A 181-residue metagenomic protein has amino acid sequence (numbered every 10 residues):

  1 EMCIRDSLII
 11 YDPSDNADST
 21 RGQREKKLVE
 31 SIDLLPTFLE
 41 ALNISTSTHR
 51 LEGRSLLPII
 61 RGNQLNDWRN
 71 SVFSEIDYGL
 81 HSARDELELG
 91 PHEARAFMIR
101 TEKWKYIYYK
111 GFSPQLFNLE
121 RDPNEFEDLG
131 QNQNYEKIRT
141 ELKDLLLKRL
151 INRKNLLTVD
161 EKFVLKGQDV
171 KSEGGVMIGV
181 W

Functional and structural regions predicted by a protein language model:
E1, R5-W68, S74-E75: Substrate-binding rim/cap in mid-to-C-terminal beta-strand-loop elements of soluble/periplasmic
D15, L65-N66, K105, Y135 (+2 more regions): A general structural signal for well-ordered secondary-structure junctions
Q23-E25, D128-Q133: Short histidine-centered catalytic/ligand-binding loop motif
V29-P36, L51-R54, E93, T101 (+5 more regions): A structural signal for well-ordered alpha-helical segments within the folded catalytic domains of diverse enzymes
L34, L80, Q131-W181: Long, internal low-complexity/basic segments
L35-L39, L57, R61, F117 (+3 more regions): Non-transmembrane alpha-helical segments in soluble domains of secreted/periplasmic/extracellular proteins
S74-Q131, K166, S172, I178-W181: C-terminal, low-complexity/hydrophilic appendages and adjacent surface loops of extracellular/periplasmic anionic
